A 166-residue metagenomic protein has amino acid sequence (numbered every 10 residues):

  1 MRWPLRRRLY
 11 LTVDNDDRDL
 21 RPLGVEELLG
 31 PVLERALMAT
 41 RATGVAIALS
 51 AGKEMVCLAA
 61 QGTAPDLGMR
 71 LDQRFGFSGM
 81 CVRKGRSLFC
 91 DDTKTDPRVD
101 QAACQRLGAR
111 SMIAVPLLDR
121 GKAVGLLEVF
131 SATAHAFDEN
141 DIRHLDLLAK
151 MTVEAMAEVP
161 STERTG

Functional and structural regions predicted by a protein language model:
M1-E27, A155-G166: Signal-transmission linkers at sensory-effector interfaces
N15-D19, G24-T43, I47: Amphipathic alpha-helical coiled-coil segments that mediate homodimerization and allosteric signal transmission
E34-R35, G44-D66: GAF sensory/regulatory domain recognition with acknowledged cross-activation on helical regulatory dimers
S50, P65-T95, Q101-A102: Regulatory sensory and allosteric helical modules in signal-transduction proteins and certain transcription factors
V56, P65, D92-S111, S131: Signal-transducing coupling segments at domain and membrane junctions
T63, L126-H135: Short beta-strand-to-loop transition segments that serve as allosteric relay/switch motifs in sensory/regulatory domains
R110-L118: A short, aliphatic-rich beta-strand micro-motif
D119, F137-A157: Amphipathic alpha-helical "output/dimerization" segments
